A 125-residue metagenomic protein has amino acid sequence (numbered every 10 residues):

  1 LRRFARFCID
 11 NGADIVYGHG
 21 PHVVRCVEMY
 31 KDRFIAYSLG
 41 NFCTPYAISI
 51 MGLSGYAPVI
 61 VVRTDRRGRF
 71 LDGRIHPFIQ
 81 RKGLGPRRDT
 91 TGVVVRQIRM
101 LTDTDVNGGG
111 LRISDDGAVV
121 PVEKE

Functional and structural regions predicted by a protein language model:
L1-P58: Conserved beta-sheet core of the metallophosphoesterase superfamily
M51-E125: A short C-terminal boundary segment appended to hydrolase-like catalytic domains
